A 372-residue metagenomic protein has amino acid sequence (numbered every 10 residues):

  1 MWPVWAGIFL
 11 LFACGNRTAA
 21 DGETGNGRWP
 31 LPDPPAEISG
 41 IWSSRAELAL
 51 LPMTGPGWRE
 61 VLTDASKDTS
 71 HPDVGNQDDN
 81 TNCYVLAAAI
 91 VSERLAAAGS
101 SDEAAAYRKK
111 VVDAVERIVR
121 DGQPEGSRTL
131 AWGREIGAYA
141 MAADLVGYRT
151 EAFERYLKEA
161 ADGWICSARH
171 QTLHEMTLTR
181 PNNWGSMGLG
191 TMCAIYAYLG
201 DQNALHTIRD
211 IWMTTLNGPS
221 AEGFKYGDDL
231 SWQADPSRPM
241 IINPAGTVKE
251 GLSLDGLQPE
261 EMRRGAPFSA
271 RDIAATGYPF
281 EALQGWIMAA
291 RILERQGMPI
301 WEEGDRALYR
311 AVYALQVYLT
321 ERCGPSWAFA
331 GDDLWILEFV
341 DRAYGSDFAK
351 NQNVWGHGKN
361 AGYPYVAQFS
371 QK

Functional and structural regions predicted by a protein language model:
M1-V4: Bacterial N-terminal signal peptides that target proteins for export
F12-A13: C-terminal motif of bacterial Sec signal peptides marking the signal peptidase cleavage site
E23-R180, S186, G190, R209-S220 (+5 more regions): Extracellular glycan-targeting catalytic surfaces
Q202: Active-site neighborhood of glycoside hydrolase catalytic domains
